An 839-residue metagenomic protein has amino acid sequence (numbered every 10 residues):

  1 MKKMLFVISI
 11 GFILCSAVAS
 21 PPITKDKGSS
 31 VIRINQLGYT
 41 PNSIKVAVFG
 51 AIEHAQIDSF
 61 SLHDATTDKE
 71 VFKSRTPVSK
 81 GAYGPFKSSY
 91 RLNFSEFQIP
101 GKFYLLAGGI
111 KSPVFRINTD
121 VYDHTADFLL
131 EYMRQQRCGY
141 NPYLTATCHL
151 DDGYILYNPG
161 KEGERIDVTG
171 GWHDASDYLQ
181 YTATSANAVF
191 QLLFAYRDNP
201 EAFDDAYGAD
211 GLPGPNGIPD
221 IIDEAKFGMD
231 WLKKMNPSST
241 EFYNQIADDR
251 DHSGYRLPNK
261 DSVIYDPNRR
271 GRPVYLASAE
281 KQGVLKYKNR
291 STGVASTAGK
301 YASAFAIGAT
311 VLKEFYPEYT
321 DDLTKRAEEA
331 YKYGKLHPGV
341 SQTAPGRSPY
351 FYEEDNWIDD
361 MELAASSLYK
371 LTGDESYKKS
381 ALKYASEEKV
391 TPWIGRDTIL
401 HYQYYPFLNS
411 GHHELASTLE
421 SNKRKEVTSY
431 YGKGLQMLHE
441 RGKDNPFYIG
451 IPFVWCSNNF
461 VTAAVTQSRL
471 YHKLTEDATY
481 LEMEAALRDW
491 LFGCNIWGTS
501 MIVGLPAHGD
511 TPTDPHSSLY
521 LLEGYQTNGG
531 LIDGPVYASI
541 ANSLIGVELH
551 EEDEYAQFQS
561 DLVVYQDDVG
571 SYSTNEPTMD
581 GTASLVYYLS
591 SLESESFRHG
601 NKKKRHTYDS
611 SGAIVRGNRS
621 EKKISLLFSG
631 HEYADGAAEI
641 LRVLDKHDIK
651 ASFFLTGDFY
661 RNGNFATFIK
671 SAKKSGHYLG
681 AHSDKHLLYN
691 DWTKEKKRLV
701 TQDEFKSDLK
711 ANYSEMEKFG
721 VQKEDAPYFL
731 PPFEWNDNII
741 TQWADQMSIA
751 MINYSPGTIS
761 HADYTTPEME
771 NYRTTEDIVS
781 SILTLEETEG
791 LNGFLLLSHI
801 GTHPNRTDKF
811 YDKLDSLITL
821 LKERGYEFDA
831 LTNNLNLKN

Functional and structural regions predicted by a protein language model:
M1-K25: Bacterial Sec-dependent N-terminal signal peptides
Q36-G108, P113, R134-F190, F194-A195 (+6 more regions): Aromatic (Trp/Tyr) and acidic
I44-R75, K80-G84, E314, G339-W357 (+1 more regions): N-terminal carbohydrate-binding/catalytic regions of secreted carbohydrate-active enzymes
D210-I218: Acidic, glycine-anchored loop motifs typical of Ca2+
A298, A302-L312, T320-K370, T398-A416: Aromatic-lined, polymer-binding surfaces characteristic of secreted/periplasmic polysaccharide-degrading enzymes
Y352-D355, L371-T372, T391, G630-D635 (+5 more regions): Acidic-and-aromatic substrate-binding clefts and catalytic sites of carbohydrate-active enzymes
H599-L627, Y633-A638, K646, E776-S780 (+2 more regions): N-terminal pre-catalytic segment of deacetylase/amide-hydrolase enzymes
K623-I624, K646-R773, E789-T802: Metal-dependent polysaccharide deacetylase catalytic core of the NodB/CE4 family, i.e., the active-site-bearing domain
